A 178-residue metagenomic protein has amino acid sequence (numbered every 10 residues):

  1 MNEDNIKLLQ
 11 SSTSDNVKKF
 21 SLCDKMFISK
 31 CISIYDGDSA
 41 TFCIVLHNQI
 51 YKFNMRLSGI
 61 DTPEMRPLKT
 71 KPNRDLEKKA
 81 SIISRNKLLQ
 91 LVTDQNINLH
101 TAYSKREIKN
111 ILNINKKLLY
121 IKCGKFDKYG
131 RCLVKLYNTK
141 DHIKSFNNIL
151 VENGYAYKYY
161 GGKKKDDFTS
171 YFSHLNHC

Functional and structural regions predicted by a protein language model:
M1-C178: Small beta-barrel nucleic-acid-binding modules, primarily SNase/OB-fold domains and secondarily Tudor-like barrels
